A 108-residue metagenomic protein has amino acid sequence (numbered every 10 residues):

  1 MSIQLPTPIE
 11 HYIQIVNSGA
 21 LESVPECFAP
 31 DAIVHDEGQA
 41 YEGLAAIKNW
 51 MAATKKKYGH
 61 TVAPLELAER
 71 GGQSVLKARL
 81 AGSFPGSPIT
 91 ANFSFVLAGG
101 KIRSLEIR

Functional and structural regions predicted by a protein language model:
S2-G19: Short, aromatic-enriched amphipathic alpha-helices that serve as compact interaction elements
S18-D31: Short, well-ordered alpha-helical segments enriched in acidic and aromatic residues
I33-E42: A short gly/proline-enriched turn/hairpin at secondary-structure junctions
V34, L67-E69, I107: Hydrophobic/anchoring residues in structured secondary elements
N49-T90: Surface-exposed, charged secondary-structure patches
T90-R108: Short beta-strand edge/turn micro-motifs at domain boundaries
